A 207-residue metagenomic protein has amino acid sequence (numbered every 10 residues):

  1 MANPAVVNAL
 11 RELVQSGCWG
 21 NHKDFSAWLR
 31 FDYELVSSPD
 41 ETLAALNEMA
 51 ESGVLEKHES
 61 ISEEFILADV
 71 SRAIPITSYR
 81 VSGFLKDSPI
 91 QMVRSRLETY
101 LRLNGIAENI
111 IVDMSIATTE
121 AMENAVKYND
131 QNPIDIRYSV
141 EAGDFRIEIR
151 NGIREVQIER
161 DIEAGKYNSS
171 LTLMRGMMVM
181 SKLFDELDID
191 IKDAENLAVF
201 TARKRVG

Functional and structural regions predicted by a protein language model:
A2-D32, V36-D40, A44-N47, E51-I116: Bergerat-fold GHKL ATPase/HATPase_c domain
N8-L10, Q15, N21-W28, E56 (+2 more regions): Conserved beta-strand-loop-beta-strand hairpin that lines the nucleotide-binding pocket of ATP/GTP-utilizing enzymes
N47, T119, R160: Short alpha-helical basic/polar micro-motif
E108-D135: Conserved ATP-binding N-box helix of the HATPase_c
